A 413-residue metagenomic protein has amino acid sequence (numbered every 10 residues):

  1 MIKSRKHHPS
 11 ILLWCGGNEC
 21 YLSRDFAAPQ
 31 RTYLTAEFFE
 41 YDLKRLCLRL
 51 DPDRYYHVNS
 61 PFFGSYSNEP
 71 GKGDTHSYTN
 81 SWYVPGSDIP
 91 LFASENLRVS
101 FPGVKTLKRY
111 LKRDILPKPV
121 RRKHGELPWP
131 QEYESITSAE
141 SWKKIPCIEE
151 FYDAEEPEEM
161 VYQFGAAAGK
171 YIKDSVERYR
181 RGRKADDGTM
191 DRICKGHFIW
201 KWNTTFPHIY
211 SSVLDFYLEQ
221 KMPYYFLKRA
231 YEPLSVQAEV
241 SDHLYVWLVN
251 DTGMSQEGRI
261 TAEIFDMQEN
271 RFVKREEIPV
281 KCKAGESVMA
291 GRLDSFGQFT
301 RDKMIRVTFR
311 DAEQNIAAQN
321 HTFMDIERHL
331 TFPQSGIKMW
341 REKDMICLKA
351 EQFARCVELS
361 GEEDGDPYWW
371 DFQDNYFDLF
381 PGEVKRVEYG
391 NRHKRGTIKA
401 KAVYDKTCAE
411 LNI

Functional and structural regions predicted by a protein language model:
I2-H124: Active-site region of glycoside hydrolase catalytic domains
W14, C47, W82-Q256: Substrate-binding clefts and catalytic carboxylate motifs of secreted carbohydrate-active enzymes
C20-R24, G64-Y66, S100, T204-I209 (+2 more regions): Flexible loop/turn segments at secondary-structure boundaries
L214-Y224, A230, Q268, F353-E358 (+3 more regions): In a subset of proteins, long, contiguous C-terminal domains/tails are tracked
K228-A262, D325-A350: Surface beta-strand/loop "capping" patches
T252-N270, A350-Y368: Short acidic, flexible loop segments centered on an aromatic residue
T261-R301, P367-K394: Intrinsically disordered, low-complexity Pro/Gly/Ser/Thr-rich segments with frequent PxxP/GP/PP motifs and embedded
L293-Q334, R392-I413: Terminal connector regions
